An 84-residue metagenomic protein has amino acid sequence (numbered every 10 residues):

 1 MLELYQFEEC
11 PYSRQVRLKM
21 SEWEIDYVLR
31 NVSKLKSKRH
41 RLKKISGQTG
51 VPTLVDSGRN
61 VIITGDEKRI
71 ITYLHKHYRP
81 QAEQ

Functional and structural regions predicted by a protein language model:
M1-E8, R14-Q84: GST-like domain detector, emphasizing the conserved glutathione-binding G-site in the N-terminal thioredoxin-like
